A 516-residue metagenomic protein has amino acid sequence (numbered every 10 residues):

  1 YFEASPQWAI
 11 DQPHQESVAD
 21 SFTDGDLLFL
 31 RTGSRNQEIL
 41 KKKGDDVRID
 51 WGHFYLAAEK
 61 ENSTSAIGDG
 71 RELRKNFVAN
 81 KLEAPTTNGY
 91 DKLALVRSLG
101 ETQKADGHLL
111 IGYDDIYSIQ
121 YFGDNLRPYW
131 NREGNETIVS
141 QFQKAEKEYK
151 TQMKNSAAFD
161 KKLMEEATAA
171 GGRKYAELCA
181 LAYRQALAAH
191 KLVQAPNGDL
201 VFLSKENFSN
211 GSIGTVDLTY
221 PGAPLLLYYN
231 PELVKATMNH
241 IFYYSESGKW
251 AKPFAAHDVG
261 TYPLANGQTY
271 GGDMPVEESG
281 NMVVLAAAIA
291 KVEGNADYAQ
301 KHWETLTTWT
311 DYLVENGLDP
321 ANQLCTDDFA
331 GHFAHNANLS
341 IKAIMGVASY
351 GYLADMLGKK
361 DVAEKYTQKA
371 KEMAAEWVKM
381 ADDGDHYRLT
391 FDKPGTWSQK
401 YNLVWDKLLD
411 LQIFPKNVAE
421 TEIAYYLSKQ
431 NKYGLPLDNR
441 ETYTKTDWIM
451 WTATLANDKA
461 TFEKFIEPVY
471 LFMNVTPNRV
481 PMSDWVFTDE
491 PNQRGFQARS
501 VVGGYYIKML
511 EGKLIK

Functional and structural regions predicted by a protein language model:
F2-G214: Acidic/polar, glycine-enriched structural segments that form the non-catalytic walls/loops of the carbohydrate-binding
A4-Q12, Y113-Q120, H190, Y228-L233 (+12 more regions): A generic secondary-structure signal for well-formed alpha-helical elements
T32-R74, A182, E206-L218, P224-P231 (+8 more regions): Extended ligand-binding clefts on enzyme/binding-domain cores
E101, R127-M153, G211-P320, N336-Y350 (+1 more regions): Aromatic-rich carbohydrate-recognition surfaces in CAZymes
G112-D114, K162-A170, Y220-E232, N281-D297 (+5 more regions): Well-ordered alpha-helical scaffold segments within catalytic/enzyme domains
Q141, A145, Q152, L178 (+7 more regions): Extended, well-ordered alpha-helical scaffold segments
A176-L181, H190-A195, G214, S247-A256 (+7 more regions): Aromatic-lined, polymer-binding surfaces characteristic of secreted/periplasmic polysaccharide-degrading enzymes
P468, S483-K516: Terminal, non-catalytic domain-edge segments
